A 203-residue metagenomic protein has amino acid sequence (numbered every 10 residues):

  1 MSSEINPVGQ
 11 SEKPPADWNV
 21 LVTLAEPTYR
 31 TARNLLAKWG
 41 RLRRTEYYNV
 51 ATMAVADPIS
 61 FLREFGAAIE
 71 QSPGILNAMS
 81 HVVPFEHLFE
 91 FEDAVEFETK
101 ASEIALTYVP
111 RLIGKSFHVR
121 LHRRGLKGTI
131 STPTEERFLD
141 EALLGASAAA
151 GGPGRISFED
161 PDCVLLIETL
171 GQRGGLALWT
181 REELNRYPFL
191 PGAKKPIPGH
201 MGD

Functional and structural regions predicted by a protein language model:
M1-D203: SAM-dependent transferase fold signal centered on methyltransferase-like domains, encompassing both Class I
